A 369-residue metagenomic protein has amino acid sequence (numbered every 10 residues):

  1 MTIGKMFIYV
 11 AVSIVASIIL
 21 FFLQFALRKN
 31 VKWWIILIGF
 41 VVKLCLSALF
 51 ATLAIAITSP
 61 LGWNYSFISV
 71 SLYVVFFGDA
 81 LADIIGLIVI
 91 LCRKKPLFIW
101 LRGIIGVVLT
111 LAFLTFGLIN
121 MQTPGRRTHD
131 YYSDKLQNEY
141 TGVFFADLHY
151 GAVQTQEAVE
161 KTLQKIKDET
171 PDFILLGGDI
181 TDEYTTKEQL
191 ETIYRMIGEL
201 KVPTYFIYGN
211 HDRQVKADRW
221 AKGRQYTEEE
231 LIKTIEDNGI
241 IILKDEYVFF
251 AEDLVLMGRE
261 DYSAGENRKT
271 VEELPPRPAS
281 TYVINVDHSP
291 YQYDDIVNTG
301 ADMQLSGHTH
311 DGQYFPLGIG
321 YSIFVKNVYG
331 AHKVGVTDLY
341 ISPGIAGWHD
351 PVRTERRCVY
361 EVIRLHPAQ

Functional and structural regions predicted by a protein language model:
M1-Q122: Non-catalytic terminal accessory segments
I90-I105, L109-A146, G151-E169: N-terminal signal-anchor transmembrane helix
K135-Q369: Soluble catalytic domains of enzymes that build or remodel membrane lipids, polysaccharides, and related
